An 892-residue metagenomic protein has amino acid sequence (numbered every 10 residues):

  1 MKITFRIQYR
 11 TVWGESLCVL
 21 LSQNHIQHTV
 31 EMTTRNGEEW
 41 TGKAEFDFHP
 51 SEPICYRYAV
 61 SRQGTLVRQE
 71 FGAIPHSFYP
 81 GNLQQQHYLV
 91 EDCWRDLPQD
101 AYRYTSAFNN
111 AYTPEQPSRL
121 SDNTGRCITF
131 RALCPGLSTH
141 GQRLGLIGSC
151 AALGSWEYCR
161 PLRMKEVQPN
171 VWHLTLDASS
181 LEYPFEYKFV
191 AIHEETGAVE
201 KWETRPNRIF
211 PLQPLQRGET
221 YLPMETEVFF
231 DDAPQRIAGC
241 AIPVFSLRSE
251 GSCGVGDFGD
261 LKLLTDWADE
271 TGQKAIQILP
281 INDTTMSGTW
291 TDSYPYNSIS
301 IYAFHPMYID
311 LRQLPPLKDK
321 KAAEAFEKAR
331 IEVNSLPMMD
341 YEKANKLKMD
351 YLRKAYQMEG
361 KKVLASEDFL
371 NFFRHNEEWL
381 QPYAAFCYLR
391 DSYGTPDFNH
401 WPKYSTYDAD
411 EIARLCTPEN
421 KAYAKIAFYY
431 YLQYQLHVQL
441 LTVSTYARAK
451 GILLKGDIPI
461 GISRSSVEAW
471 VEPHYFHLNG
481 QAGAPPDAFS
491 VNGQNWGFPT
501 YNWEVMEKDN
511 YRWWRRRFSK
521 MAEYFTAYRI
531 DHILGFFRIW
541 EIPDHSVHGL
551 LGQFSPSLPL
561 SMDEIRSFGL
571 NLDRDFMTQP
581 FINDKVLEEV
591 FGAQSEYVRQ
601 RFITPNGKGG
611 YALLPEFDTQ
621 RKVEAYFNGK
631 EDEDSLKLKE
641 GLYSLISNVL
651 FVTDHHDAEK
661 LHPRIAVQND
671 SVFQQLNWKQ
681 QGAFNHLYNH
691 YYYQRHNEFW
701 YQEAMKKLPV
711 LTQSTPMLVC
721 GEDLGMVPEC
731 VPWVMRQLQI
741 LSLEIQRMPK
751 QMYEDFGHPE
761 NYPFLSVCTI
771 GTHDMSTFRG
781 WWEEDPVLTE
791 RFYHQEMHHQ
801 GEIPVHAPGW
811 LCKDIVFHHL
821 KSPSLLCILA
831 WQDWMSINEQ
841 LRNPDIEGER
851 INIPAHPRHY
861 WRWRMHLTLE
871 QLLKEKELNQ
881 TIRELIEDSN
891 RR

Functional and structural regions predicted by a protein language model:
K2, Q8-P53, S61-N82, L133-Y183 (+3 more regions): Aromatic-rich carbohydrate-binding modules that target alpha-glucans
M32-T33, H87, R163-K165, E195 (+4 more regions): Intrinsically disordered, low-complexity regions enriched in Ser/Pro/Gly/Gln/His and often acidic
V67-F71, W94, A198-W202, A365-F369 (+1 more regions): Residue-level recognition of alpha-helical structural elements
G81-N82, Y88-C93: C2-type phospholipid-binding modules
C93-Q99: Terminal, intrinsically disordered low-complexity segments enriched in charged/polar and proline residues
R103-D122, C127-T129, D177, I209-R892: Catalytic cores of glycan-processing enzymes that make or break glycosidic bonds
